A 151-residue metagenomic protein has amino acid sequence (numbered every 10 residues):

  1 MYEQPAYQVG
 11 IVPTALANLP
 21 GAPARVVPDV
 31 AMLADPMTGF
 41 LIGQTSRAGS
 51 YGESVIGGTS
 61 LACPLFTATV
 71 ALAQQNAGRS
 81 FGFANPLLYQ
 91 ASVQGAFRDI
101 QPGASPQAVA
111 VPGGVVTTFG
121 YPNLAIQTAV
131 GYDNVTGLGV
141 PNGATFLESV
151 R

Functional and structural regions predicted by a protein language model:
M1-R151: Extracellular protease catalytic domains of secreted zymogens
